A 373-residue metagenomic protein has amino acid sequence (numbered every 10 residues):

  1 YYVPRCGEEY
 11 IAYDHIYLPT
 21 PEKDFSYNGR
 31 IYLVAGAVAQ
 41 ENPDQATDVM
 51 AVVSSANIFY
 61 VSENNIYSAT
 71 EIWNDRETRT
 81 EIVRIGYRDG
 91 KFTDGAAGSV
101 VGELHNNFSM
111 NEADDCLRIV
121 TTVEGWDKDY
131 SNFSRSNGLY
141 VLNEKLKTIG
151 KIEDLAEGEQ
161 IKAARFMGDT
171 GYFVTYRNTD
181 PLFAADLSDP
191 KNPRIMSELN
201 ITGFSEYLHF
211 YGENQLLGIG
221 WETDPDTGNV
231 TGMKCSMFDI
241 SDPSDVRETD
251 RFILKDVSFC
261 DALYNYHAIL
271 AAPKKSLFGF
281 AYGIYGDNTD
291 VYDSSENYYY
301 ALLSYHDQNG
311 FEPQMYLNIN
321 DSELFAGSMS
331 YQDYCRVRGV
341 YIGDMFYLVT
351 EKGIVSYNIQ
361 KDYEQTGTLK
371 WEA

Functional and structural regions predicted by a protein language model:
Y1-A373: Beta-sheet-rich non-transmembrane sensory/scaffold domains
